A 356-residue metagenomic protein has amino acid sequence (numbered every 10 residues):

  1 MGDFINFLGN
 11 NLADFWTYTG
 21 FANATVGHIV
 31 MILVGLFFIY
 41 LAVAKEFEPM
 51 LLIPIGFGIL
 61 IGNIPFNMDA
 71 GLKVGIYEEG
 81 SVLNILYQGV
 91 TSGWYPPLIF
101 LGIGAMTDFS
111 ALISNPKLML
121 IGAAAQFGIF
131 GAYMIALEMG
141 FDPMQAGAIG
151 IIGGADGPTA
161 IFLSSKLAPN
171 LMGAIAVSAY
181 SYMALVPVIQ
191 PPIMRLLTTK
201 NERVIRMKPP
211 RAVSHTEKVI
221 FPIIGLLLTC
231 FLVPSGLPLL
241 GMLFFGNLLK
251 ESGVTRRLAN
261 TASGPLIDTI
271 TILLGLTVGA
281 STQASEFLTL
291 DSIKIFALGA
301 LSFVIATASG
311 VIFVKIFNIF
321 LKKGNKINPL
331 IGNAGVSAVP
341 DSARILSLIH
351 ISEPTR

Functional and structural regions predicted by a protein language model:
G2-E78: N-terminal alpha-helical transmembrane segments of multi-pass membrane transport and channel/translocase proteins
A22-M31, N84-I99, A146-I151, S235-L243 (+1 more regions): Structural signature of hydrophobic alpha-helical transmembrane segments
G56-N63, A123-Y133, G153-G154, P158-A160 (+3 more regions): Small-residue-rich segments of transmembrane alpha-helices in multi-pass membrane proteins, especially helix faces
G89-I113, N247-L249, I267-T289: Hydrophobic transmembrane alpha-helices of secondary-active transporters and Na+-translocating membrane complexes
L112-Y133, S285-V311: Entry/N-cap segments of selected transmembrane alpha helices and their immediately preceding amphipathic helices
L171-P187, L298-I305: Alpha-helical transmembrane segments
S181-V254: Membrane-embedded hairpin module used as a gating/binding unit in multi-pass transport and secretion proteins
I349-T355: Residue-level detector of conserved catalytic or cofactor/ligand-binding positions in enzyme active sites
